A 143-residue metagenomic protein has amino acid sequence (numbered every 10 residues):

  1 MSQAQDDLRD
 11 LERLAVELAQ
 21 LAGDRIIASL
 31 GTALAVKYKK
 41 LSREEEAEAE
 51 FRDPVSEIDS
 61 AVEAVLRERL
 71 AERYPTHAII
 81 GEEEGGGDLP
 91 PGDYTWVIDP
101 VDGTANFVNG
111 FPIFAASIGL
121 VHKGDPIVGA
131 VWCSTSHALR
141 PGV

Functional and structural regions predicted by a protein language model:
M1-V101: N-terminal subdomain of lithium-sensitive/metallo-dependent phosphomonoesterases centered on the IMPase/IPPase/PAP
P90-V143: DPxDG-like acidic metal-binding loop motif
